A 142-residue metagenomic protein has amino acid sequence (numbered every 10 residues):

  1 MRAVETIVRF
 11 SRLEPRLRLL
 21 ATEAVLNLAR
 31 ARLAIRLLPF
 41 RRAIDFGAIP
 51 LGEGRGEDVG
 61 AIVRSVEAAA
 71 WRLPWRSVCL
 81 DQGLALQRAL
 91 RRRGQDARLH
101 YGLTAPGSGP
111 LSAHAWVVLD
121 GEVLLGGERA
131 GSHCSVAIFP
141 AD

Functional and structural regions predicted by a protein language model:
M1-V78, Q82-A85, R91, P110-S112 (+1 more regions): Secondary-structure boundary elements
R93-G107: Short, well-structured beta-strand/strand-turn elements
F139-P140: N-terminal amphipathic alpha-helical segments
